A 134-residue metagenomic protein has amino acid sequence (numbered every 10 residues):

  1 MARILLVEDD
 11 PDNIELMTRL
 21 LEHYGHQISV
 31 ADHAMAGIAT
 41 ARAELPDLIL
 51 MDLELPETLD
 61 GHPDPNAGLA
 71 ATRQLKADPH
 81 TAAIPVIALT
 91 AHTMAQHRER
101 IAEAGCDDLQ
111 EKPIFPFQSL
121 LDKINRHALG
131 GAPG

Functional and structural regions predicted by a protein language model:
E8: Conserved acidic carboxylate
P11-S29, H33: Two-component/phosphorelay signaling modules centered on CheY-like receiver
A39, T58-A82: Short amphipathic alpha-helix used as the core "switch/output" element in two-component signaling
E44-T58: Active-site beta3 strand of CheY-like receiver
L45, H80-P85: His-Asp phosphorelay/catalytic-motif detector in bacterial-type signaling
G61-N66, A70, T93-I114, Q118-D122: Alpha4 helix (beta4-alpha4-beta5 surface) of REC/receiver domains from two-component response regulators
S119-P133: Receiver (REC) domain switch/output surface
